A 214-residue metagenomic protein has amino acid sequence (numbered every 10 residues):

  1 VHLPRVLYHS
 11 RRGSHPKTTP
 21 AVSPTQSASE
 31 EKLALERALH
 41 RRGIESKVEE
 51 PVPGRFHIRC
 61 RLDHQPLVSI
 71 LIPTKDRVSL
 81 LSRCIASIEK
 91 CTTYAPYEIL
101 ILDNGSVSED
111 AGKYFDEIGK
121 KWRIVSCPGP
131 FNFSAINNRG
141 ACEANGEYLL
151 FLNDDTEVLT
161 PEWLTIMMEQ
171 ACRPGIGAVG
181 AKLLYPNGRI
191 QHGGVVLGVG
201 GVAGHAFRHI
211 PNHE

Functional and structural regions predicted by a protein language model:
P4-A21, E50-F56: Active-site donor/metal-binding and catalytic loop motifs of nucleotide-sugar-dependent glycosylation enzymes
S10-G13, T156-V202: Conserved donor NDP-sugar-binding/catalytic core segment of glycosyltransferases
P66-L71, E98: Cell-envelope/extracellular polymer assembly enzymes that use nucleotide-activated donors
A86-P96: Short, acidic, metal-binding catalytic loop of nucleotide-sugar glycosyltransferases
P96-G105, R123-C127: Short beta-strand/loop segment that forms part of the nucleotide-sugar
D103-K113, E157: A conserved acidic beta->alpha catalytic loop
C127-A144: Glycine-rich, basic loop-to-helix element that forms the pyrophosphate-binding segment of sugar-nucleotide handling
L149: Short aromatic/hydrophobic "clamp" motif used to bind/position activated sugar donors
